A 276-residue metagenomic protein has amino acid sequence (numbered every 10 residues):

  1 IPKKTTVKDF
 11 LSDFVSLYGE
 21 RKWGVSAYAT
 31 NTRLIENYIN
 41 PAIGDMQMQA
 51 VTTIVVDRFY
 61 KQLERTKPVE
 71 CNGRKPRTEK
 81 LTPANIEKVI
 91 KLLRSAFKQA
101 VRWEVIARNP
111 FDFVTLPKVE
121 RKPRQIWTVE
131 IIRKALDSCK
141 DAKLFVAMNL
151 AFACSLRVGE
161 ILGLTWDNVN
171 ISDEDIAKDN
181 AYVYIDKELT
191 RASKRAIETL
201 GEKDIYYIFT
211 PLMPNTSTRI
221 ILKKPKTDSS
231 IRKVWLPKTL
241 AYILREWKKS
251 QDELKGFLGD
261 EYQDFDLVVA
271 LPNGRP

Functional and structural regions predicted by a protein language model:
I1-I54, W247-D264, A270, G274: N-terminal DNA-binding module of tyrosine recombinases/phage integrases
L11, K22-P41, V56-D57, R74 (+2 more regions): Non-catalytic DNA-binding core/recognition domains of DNA-processing enzymes
I39, V56, L93-A96, E104 (+6 more regions): Conserved hydrophobic/aromatic pocket- or pore-lining residues that grip, position, or stack substrates in active sites
P41, K118-E120, P225-S230, A270: Short glycine-enriched loop/turn motifs at secondary-structure junctions
Q49-E64, D112-P117: Short, conserved phosphate-binding/catalytic loop or strand-edge motifs used in phosphoryl-/nucleotidyl-transfer
V51, A84, K88, R275-P276: Short basic/aromatic active-site micro-motif
V69-P83, E87-V89, R102, I106-W166 (+4 more regions): Basic, Lys/Arg- and aromatic-enriched nucleic-acid-binding interface segment
T115-L116, E130-I131, L164-E253, F257-Q263: Conserved tyrosine-mediated DNA breakage-rejoining catalytic core shared by Y-recombinases
